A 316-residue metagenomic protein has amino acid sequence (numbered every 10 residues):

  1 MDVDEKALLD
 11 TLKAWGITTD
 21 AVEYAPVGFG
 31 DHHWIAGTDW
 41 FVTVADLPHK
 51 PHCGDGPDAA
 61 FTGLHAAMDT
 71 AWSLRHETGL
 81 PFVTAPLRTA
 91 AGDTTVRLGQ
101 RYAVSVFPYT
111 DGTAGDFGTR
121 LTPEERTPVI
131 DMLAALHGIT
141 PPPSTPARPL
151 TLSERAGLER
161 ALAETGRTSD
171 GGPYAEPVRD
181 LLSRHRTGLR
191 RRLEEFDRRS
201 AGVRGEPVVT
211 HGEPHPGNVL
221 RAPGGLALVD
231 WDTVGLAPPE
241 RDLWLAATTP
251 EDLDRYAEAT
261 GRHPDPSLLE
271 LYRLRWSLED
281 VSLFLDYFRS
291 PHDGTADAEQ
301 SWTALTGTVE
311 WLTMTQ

Functional and structural regions predicted by a protein language model:
M1-D20: Juxta-kinase regulatory segment immediately upstream of eukaryotic protein kinase catalytic domains
W15-I35: ATP-binding glycine-rich phosphate-binding loop
A45-R101, F117-G118, P123-P128: A conserved alpha-helical element in kinase catalytic cores
A90, D116-L182, P207, T315: A cross-family kinase active-site recognition segment
Q100-T113: Conserved short submotifs of the Hanks-type protein kinase catalytic core that shape the nucleotide-binding pocket
T168, S282-Q316: ATP/Mg2+ or Mg2+-diphosphate-binding catalytic cores that bind nucleotide phosphates or diphosphates via glycine-rich
V209, L220-E270: Active-site Asp-x-Gly
P214: Hydrophobic HxD+1 residue recognition
